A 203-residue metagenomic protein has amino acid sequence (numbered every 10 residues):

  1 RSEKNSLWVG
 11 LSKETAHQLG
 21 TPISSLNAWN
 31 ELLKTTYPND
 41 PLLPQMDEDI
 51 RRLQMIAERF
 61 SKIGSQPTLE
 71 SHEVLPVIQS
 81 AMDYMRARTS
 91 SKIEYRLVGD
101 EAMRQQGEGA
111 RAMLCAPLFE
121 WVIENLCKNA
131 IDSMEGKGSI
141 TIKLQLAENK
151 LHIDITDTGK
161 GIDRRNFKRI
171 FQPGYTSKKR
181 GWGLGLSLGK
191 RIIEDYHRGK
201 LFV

Functional and structural regions predicted by a protein language model:
S12, G185, G189: Short alpha-helical Gxxx[C/S/T] motif in the catalytic ATP-binding
L43-E94, G99: Conserved DHp (HisKA) dimerization/phosphotransfer helix of two-component histidine kinases, i.e., the long coiled-coil
N129-I131: Short helix-loop "hinge" at the ATP-lid/N-box region of the Bergerat-fold HATPase_c
K137-N149: Short beta-strand/loop element within the Bergerat-fold HATPase_c
D157: Acidic ATP/Mg2+-coordinating residue in the GHKL
I162-P173: Short conserved segment of the HATPase_c
I193-E194: Detector for a conserved hydrophobic position within an alpha-helical segment of the HATPase_c
H197-V203: Glycine-rich ATP-binding loops of the HATPase_c
